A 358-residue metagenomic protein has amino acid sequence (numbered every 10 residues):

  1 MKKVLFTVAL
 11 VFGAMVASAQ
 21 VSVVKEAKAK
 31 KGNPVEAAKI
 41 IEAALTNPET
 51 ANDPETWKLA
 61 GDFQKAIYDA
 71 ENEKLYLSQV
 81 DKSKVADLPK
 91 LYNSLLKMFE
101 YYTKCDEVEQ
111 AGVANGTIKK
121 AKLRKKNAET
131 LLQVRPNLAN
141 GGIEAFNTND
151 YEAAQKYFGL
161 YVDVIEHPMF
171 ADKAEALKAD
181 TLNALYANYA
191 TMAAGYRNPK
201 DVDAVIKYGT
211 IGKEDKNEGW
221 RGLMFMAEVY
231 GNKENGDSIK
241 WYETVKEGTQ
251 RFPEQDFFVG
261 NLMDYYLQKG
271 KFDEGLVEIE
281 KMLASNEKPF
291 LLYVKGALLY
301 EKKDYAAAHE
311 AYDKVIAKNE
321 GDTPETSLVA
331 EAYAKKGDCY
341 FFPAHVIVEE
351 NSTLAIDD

Functional and structural regions predicted by a protein language model:
M1-E26: Bacterial Sec-dependent N-terminal signal peptides
Q20-Q79, A86: Start-of-domain marker
E42-P54, K104-L131, D163-N183, R197 (+5 more regions): Flexible helix-coil transition and linker loops at the boundaries of alpha-helical arrays
P54-L59, A171-A176, T181-Y189, W220-M226 (+3 more regions): Alpha-solenoid helical repeat scaffolds
D62, D69, I143, T191-M192 (+6 more regions): Residue-level recognition of tetratricopeptide repeat
K65-A184, G195-Y196, K200-D203, F342-D358: Short coil/linker segments at helix-helix boundaries
